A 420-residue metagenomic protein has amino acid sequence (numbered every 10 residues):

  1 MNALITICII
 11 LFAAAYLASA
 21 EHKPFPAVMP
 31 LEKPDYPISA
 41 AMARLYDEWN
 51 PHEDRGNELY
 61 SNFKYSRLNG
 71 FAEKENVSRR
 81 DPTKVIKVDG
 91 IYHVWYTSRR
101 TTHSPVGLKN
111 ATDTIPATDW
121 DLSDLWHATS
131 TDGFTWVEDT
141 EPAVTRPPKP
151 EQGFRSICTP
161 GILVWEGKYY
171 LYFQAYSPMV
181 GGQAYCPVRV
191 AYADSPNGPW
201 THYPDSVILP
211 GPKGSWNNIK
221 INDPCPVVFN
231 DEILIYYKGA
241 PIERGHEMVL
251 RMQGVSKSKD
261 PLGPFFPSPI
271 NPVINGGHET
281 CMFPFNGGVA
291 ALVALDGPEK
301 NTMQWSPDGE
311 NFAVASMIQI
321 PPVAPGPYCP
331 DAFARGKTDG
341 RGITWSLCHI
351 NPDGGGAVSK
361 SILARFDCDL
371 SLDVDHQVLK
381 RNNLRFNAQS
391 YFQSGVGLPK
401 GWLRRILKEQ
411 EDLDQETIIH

Functional and structural regions predicted by a protein language model:
M1-I5: Bacterial N-terminal signal peptides that target proteins for export
T6-A15: Bacterial N-terminal signal peptides
L17-S19: Sec/Tat signal peptide C-region and signal peptidase I cleavage site
E21-H420: Carbohydrate-active catalytic/glycan-binding domains of CAZyme proteins, especially the secreted or lumenal ectodomains
